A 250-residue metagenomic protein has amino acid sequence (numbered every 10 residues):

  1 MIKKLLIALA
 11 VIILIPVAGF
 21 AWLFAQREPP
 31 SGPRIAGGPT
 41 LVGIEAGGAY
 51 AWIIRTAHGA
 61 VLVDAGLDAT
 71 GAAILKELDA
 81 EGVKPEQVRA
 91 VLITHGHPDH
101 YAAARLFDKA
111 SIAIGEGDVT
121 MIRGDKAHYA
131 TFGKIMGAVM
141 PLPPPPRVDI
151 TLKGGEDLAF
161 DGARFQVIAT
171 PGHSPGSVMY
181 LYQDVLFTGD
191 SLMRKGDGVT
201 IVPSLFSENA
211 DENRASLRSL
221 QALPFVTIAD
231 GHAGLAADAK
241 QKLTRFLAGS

Functional and structural regions predicted by a protein language model:
M1-I15: N-terminal Sec-pathway targeting helices
I15-S31: Membrane-interface motif at the C-terminal end of an N-terminal transmembrane signal
P30-E81, M179-R194: Conserved beta-strand hairpin/beta-sheet module of binuclear metal-dependent hydrolase folds, prominently
I54, D64, I74, H95 (+7 more regions): Divalent metal-coordination and catalytic microenvironments
A69, D79-I150: Active-site HxH/HxHxD metal-binding segment of metal-dependent hydrolases
A69, R164-P171, P175-K240: Metallo-beta-lactamase
F107, A210, A236-S250: Short acidic, glycine/proline-enriched helix-loop-strand junctions
P145-A169: Internal catalytic-core helix/loop-beta-alpha segment that presents or stabilizes conserved functional determinants
